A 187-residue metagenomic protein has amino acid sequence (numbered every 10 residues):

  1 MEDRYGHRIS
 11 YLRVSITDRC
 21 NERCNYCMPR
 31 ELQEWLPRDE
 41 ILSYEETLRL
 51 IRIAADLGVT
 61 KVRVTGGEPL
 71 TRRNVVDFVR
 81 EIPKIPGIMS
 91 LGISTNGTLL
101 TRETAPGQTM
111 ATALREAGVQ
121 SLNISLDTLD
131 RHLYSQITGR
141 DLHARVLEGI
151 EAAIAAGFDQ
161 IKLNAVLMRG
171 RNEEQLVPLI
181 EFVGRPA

Functional and structural regions predicted by a protein language model:
M1-E2, D18, N164-L167: Short linear motifs at secondary-structure transitions and domain/linker junctions
M1-Y5, L91: Short, charged N-terminal helix-start/capping segments
R4-Y44: Canonical Radical SAM [4Fe-4S] cluster-binding loop centered on the CxxxCxxC motif and its immediate flanking residues
I41-Y44, L48-R63, R72-E181, P186: Radical SAM/AdoMet-radical enzyme domain recognition
E68: Conserved G/P- and acidic residue-centered "switch" motifs that form tight phosphate/ATP-binding loops in soluble
